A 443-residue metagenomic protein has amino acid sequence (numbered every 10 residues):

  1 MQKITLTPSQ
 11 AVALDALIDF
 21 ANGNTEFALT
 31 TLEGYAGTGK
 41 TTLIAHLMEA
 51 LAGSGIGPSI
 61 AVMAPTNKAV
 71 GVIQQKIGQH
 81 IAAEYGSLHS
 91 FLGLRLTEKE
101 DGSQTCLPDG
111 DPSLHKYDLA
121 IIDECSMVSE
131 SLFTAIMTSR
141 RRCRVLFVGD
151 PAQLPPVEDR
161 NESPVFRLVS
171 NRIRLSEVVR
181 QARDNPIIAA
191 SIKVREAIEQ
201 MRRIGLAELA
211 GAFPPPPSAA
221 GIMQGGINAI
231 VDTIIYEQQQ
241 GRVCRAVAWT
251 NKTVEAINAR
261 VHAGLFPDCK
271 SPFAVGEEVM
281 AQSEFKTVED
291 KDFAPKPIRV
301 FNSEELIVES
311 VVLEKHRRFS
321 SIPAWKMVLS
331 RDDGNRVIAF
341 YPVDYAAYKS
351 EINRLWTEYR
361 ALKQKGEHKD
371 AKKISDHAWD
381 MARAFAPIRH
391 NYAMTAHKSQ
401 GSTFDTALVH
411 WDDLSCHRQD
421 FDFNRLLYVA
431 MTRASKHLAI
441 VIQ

Functional and structural regions predicted by a protein language model:
M1-T5: Charged, amphipathic alpha-helical linker segments immediately N-terminal to NTP-binding catalytic cores
P8-Q10, L14-D15, T31-A50, S54-I60 (+6 more regions): Conserved helicase motor core of SF1/SF2 NTP-dependent helicases
A13-A21, T25-E33, A152-R354: Conserved helicase motor core of P-loop NTPases
P58, R141-C143, L168-I173, R242 (+3 more regions): Short glycine-/polar-rich loops that comprise or flank the Walker A/P-loop and associated switch/sensor motifs
E100-L114: Conserved alpha-helical scaffold flanking the Walker A/P-loop in AAA+ ATPase domains
L132-I136, R260, V429: A short acidic, amphipathic alpha-helical/loop segment
R317-Q443: C-terminal accessory regions
